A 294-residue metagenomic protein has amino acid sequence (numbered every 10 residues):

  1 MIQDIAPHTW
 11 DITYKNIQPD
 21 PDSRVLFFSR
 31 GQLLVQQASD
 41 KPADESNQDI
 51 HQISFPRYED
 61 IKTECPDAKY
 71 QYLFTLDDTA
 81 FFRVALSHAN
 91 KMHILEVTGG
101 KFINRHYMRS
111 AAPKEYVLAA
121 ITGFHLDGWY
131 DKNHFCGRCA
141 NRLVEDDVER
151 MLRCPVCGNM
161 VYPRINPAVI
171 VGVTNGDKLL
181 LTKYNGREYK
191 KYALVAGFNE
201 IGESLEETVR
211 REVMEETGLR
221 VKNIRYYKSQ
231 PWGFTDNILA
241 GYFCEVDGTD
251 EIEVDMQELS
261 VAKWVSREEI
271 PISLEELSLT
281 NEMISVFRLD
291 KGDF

Functional and structural regions predicted by a protein language model:
M1-N133, E188-Y192, D255-F294: Nudix hydrolase/Nudix homology domain
R30, L76-D77, N175-D177, G248: Short acidic-glycine loop/turn motifs at beta-strand connectors
Q36, H134, M151-L194, F198 (+2 more regions): N-terminal strand-loop-strand
N141-V144, Y162: Short functional micro-motifs and their immediate structural scaffolds
E145-R150: Short linker/helix segments within small regulatory modules
V169, I238-A240, S260: Change "...and in nucleic-acid phosphodiester-cleaving endonucleases..." to "...and in nucleic-acid processing enzymes
A193-Y227, Y242: The catalytic Nudix box helix
Q230-E253: Active-site-adjacent beta-strand/loop module that shapes the phosphate/pyrophosphate-binding cleft
